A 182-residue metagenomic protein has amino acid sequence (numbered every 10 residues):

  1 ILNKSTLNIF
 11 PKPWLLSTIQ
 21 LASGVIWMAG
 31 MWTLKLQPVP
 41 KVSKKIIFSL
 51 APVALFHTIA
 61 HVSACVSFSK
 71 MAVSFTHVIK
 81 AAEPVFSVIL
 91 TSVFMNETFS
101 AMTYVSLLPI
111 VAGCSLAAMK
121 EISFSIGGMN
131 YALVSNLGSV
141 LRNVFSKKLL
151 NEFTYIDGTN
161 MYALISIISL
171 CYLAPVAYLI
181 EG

Functional and structural regions predicted by a protein language model:
I1-G182: Polytopic endomembrane small-metabolite transporters, centered on the Drug/Metabolite Transporter
